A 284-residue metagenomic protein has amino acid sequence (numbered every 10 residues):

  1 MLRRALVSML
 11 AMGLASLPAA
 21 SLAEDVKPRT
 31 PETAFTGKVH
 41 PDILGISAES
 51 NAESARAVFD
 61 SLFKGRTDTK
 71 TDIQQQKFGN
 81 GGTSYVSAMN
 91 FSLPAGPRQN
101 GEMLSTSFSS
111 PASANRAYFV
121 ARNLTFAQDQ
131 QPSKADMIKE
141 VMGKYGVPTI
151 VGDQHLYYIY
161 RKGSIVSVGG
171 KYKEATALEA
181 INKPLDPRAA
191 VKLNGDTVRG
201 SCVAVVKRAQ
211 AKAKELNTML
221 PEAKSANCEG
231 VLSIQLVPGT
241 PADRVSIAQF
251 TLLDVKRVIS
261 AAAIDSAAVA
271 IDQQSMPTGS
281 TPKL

Functional and structural regions predicted by a protein language model:
M1-L2, T36, V120: Intrinsically disordered, low-complexity sequence elements enriched in Ser/Thr/Gly/Pro
M1-M9: Bacterial N-terminal signal peptides that target proteins for export
M12: …; additionally, a secondary subgroup of soluble metalloenzymes is captured
P18-A19: N-terminal signal peptide c-region/cleavage motif recognized by signal peptidases
E24-Q74, N123-L284: Non-cytosolic coordination micro-motifs
T69-F126: Mid-chain, structured segments of secreted extracytoplasmic proteins
